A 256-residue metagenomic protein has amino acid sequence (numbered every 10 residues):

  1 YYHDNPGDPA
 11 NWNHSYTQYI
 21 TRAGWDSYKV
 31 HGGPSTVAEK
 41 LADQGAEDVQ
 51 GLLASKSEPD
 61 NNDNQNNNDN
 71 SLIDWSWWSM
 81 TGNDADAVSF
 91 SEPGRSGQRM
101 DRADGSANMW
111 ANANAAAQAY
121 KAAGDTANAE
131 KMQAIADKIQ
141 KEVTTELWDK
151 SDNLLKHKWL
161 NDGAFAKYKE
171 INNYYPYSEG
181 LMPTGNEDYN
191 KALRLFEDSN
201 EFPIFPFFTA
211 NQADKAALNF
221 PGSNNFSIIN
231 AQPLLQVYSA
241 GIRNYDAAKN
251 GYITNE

Functional and structural regions predicted by a protein language model:
Y1, V30-A103, K138, T144 (+3 more regions): Active-site acid/base region of carbohydrate-active enzymes
Y1-W77, R102-S106, W110, N224-T254: Aromatic-rich carbohydrate-recognition surfaces in CAZymes
S27-K40, A115-K131: Inter-helical turn/loop segments and adjacent helix faces that build the functional surface of alpha-helical bundle
D43-A46, R102-A122, A134, W148-E256: Active-site core of glycosidic bond-cleaving carbohydrate-active enzymes
N112, T126-A129, Q133, D137-E142: Extracytoplasmic, non-cytosolic globular domains
